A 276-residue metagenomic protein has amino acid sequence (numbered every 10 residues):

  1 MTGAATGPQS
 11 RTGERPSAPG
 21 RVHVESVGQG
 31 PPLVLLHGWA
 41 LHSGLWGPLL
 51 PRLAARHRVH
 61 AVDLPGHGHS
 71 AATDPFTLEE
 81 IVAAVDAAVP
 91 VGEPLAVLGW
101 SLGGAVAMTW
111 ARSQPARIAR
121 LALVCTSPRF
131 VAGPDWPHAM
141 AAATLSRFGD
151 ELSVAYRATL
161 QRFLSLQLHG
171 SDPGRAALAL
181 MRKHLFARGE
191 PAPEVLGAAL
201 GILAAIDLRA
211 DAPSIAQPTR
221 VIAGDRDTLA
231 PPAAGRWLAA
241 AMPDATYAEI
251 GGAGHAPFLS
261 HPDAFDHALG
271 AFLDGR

Functional and structural regions predicted by a protein language model:
M1-L33, P51-R58, A83-P94, A248 (+1 more regions): Alpha/beta-hydrolase fold catalytic core
V27, G47-P51, H60-L98, R112 (+1 more regions): Active-site loop/oxyanion-hole signature of alpha/beta-hydrolase fold enzymes
G38-L41, S101: Active-site glycine-rich loops that stabilize anionic/oxyanionic intermediates across multiple enzyme folds
G99-G103, A107: Gly/Ala-rich beta-loop-alpha elbow adjacent to hydrolase catalytic centers
R112-S113, R117-V154, V195: Flexible "cap/lid" loop of the alpha/beta hydrolase fold
S153-I206, A210-D211: Conserved alpha/beta-hydrolase catalytic His-Asp/Glu region
I215, V221-A223, D227: Short beta-strand/loop motif that positions the catalytic acidic residue of the alpha/beta-hydrolase fold
A253-D266: Catalytic histidine-centered segment of alpha/beta-hydrolase-like enzymes
